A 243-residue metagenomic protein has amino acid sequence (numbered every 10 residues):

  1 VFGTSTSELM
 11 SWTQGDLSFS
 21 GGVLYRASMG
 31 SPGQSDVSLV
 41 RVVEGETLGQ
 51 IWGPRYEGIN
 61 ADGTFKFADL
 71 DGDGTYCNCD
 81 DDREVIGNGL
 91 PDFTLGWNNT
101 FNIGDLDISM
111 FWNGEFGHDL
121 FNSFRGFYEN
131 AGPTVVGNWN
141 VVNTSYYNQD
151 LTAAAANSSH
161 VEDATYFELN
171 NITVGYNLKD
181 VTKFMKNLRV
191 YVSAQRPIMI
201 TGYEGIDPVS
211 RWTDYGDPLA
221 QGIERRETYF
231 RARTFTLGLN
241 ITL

Functional and structural regions predicted by a protein language model:
V1-N88, Q195-G205: Conserved small-residue
V1-R41, T94-R125, I172-K179, N187-P197: Transmembrane beta-barrel strand/turn architecture of Gram-negative outer membrane proteins
L48-Q50, A61-T64, N113-P197, S210 (+2 more regions): Extracytoplasmic gating/loop element in the C-terminal half of outer-membrane beta-barrel translocons and assembly
Y76-V85, L90, T152-H160, P218-I223: Extracytoplasmic loops and strand-loop junctions of Gram-negative outer membrane beta-barrel proteins
N88-D92, E162-L169, T228-A232: Transmembrane beta-barrel outer-membrane domains
G205-R231: Predominantly the C-terminal beta-signal and adjacent terminal strand-loop region of outer-membrane beta-barrel
R231-L243: Outer-membrane beta-barrel "beta-signal"
